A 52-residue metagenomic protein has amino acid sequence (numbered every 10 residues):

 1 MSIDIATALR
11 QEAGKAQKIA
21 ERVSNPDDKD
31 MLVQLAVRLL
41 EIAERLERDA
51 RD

Functional and structural regions predicted by a protein language model:
M1-D52: Long, non-catalytic architectural segments outside compact domain cores
